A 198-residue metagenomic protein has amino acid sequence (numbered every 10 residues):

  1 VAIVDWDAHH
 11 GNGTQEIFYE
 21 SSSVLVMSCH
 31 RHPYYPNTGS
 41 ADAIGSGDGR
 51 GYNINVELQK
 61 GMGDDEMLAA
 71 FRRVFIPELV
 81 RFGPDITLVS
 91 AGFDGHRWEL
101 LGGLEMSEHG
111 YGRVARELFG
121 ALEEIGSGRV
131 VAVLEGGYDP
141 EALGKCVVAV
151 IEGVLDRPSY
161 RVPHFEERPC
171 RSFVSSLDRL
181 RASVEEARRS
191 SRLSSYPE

Functional and structural regions predicted by a protein language model:
V1-E198: A general "terminal functional-core" signal
